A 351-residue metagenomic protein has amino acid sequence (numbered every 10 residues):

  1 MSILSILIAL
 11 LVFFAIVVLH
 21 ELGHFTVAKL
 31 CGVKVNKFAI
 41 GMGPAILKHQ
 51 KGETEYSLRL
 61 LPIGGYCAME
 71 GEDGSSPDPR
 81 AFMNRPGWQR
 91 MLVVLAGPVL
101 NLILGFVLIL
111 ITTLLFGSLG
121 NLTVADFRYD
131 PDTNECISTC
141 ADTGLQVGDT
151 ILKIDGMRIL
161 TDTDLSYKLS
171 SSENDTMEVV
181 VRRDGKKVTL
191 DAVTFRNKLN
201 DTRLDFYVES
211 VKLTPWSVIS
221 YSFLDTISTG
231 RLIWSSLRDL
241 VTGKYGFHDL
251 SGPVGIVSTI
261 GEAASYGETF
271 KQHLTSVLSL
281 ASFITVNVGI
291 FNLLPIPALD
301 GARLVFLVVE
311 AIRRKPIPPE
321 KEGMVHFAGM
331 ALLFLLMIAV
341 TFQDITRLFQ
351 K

Functional and structural regions predicted by a protein language model:
M1, S5, A9, P86-V94 (+2 more regions): Residue-level signature of transmembrane alpha-helical entry/exit and packing/kink sites in multi-pass membrane
L4-D78, F291-R313: Small-residue-rich helix-interface/hinge motifs
F13-V17, A68, N101, G105 (+2 more regions): Alpha-helical transmembrane segments of multi-pass membrane proteins
H20, L58, G148-I151, D155 (+7 more regions): Terminal peptide-recognition signature
L30, T54, L61-Y129, A328 (+1 more regions): Internal alpha-helical transmembrane segments
R85, R128-T133, T194-V288, V305-A328 (+1 more regions): Functional transmembrane alpha-helices
I137-T163: Conserved PDZ fold ligand-binding element
Q146, L152-K153, Y167-V208: PDZ-domain C-terminal substructure recognizer with occasional recognition of PDZ-binding tails
